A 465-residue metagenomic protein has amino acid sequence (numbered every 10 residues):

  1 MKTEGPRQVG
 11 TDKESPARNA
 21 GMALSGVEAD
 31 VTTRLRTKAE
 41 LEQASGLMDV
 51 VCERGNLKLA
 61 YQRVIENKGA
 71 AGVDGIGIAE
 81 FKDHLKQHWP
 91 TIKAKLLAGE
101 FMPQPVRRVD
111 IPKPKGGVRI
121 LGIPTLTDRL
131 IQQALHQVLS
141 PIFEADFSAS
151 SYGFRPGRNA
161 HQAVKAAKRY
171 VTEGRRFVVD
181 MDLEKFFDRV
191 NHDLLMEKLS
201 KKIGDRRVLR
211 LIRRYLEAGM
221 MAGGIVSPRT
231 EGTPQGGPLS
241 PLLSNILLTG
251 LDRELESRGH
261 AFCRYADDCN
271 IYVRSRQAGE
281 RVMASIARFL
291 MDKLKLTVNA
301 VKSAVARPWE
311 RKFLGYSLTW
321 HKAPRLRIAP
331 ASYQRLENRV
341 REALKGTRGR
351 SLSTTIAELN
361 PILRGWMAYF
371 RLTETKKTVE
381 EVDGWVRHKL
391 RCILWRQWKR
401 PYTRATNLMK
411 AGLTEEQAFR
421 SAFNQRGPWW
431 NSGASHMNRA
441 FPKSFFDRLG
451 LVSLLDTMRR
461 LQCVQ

Functional and structural regions predicted by a protein language model:
M1-Q465: Non-catalytic terminal/accessory segments
